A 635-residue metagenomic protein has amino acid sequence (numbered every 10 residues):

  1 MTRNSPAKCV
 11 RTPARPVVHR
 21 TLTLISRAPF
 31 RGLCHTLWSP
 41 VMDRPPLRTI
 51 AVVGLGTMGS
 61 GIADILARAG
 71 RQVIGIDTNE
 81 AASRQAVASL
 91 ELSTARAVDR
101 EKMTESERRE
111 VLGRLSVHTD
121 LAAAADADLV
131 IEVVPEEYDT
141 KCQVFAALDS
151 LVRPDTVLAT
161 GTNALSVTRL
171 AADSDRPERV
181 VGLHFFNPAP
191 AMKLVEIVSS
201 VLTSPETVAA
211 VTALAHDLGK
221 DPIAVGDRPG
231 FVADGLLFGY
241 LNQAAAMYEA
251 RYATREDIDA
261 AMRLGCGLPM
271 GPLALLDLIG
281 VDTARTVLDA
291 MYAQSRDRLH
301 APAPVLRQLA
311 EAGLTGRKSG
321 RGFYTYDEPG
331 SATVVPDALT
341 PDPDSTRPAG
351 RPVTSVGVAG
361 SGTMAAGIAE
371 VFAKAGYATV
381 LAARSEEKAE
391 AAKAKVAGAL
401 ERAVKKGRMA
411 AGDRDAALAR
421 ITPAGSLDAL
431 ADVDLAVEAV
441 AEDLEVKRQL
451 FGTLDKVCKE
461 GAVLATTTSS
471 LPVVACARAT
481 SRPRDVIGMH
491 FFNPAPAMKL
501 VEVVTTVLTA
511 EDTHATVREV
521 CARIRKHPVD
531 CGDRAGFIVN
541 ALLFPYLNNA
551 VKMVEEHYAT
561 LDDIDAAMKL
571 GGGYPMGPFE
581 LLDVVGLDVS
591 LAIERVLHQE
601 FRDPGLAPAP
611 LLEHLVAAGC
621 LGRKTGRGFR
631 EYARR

Functional and structural regions predicted by a protein language model:
R31, H35-P46, L55, A69 (+9 more regions): NAD(P)-dependent Rossmann-like dehydrogenase/reductase catalytic/cofactor-binding core
V53, I76, V111, H118 (+14 more regions): Structural motif
R71-M103, A375-A411: NAD(P)-binding Rossmann-fold cofactor-contacting core
I74, S106, A210, H216-I223 (+4 more regions): Structural/interface elements that position substrates and couple domains in central-metabolism enzymes
V98-V157, L165, R402-V463, L471: Rossmann-like NAD(P)-binding element
T160-D227, F231-G235, V463-G532, N540: Rossmann-fold dinucleotide-binding core
